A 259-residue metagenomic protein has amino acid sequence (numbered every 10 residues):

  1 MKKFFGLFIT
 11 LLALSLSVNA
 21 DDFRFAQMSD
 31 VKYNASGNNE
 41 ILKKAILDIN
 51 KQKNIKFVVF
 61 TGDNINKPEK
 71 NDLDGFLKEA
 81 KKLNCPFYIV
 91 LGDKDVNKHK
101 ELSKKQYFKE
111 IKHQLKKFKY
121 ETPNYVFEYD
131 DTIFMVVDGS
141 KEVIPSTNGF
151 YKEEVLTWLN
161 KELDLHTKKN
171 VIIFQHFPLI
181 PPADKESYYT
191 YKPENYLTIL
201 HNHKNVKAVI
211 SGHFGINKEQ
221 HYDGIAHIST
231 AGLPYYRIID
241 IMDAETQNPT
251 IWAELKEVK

Functional and structural regions predicted by a protein language model:
M1-F4: Positively charged n-region of N-terminal signal peptides that target proteins for export
G6-S15: Bacterial N-terminal signal peptides
V18-G75, T122: N-terminal active-site segment of His-dependent metallophosphoesterases
D30, G62-D63, G92-D93, H176 (+1 more regions): Active-site glycine-centered loops adjacent to acidic/histidine catalytic or metal-binding residues that shape
V31-A35, D63-N66, E142-G149, D184-E186: Second-shell loop/turn segments in exported
K70-N160, L165-H166, N170, N195-N205 (+1 more regions): Extended active-site neighborhood of metal-dependent phosphoesterases/phosphodiesterases
D138-G139, F174-L179, H213-F214: Short, well-ordered beta-to-alpha junction loops that form the rim of enzyme active sites and present histidine/acidic
L163-A183: Short acidic, glycine-rich surface-loop motifs adjacent to enzyme active sites
